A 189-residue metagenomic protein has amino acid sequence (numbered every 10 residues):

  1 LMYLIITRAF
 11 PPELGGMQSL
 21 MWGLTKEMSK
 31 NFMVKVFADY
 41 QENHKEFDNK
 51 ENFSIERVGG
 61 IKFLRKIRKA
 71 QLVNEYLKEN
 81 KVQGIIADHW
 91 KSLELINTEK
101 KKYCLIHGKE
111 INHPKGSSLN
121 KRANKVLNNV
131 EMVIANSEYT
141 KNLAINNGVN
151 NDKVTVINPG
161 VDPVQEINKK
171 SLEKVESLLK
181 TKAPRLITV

Functional and structural regions predicted by a protein language model:
L4, L178-V189: Conserved donor-binding/catalytic core segment of Leloir-type glycosyltransferases
A9-L14, L20-R65: N-terminal strand-loop element at the rim of the active site of nucleotide-sugar-dependent glycosyltransferases
E13, L64, L93-E94, K102-S118 (+1 more regions): A short, histidine- and acid-enriched strand-loop-helix "catalytic/donor-clamping" loop that lines the nucleotide-sugar
Y40, Y139, G160: Carbohydrate-associated surface elements
I85-I86, N129-S137: A short beta-strand/loop micro-motif in the catalytic core of glycosyltransferases that engages the nucleotide-sugar
A87-S92: Short His-centered aromatic/hydrophobic patch
P114-K115, I145, V161-S177, K182: Acidic anion/phosphate-binding donor-loop and adjacent secondary structure in glycosyltransferase catalytic cores
